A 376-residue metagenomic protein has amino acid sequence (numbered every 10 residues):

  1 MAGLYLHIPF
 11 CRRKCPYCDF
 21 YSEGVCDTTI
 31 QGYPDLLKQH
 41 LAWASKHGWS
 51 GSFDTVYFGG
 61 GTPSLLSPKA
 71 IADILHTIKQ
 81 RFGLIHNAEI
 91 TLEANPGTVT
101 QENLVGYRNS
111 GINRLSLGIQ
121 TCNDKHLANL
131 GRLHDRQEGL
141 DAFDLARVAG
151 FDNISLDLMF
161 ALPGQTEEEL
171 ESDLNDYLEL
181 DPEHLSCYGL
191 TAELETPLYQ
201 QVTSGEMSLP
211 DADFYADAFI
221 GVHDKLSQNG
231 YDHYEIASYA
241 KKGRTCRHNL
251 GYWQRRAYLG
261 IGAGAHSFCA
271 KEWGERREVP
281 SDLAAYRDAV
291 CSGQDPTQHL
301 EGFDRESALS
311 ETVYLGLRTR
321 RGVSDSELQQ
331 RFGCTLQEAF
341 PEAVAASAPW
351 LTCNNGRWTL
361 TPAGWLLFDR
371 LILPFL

Functional and structural regions predicted by a protein language model:
M1, S22-K46, G51-C334: C-terminal scaffold of the Radical SAM
M1-I8: Immediate flanking context of iron-sulfur cluster ligation sites
P9-F20: Local cysteine-cluster metal-coordination motifs and their immediate loop/turn environment, predominantly Fe-S cluster
A44-G48, Y177, A343-A348, F375: Alpha-helix C-terminal capping segments
G333-A346: Short amphipathic alpha-helical interaction segments
A348-G356: A short, conserved structural fragment
R357-T361: Minor-groove-contacting beta-hairpin "wing" of winged helix-turn-helix DNA-binding domains
A363-L376: Short, amphipathic alpha-helical interaction segments positioned at domain boundaries
